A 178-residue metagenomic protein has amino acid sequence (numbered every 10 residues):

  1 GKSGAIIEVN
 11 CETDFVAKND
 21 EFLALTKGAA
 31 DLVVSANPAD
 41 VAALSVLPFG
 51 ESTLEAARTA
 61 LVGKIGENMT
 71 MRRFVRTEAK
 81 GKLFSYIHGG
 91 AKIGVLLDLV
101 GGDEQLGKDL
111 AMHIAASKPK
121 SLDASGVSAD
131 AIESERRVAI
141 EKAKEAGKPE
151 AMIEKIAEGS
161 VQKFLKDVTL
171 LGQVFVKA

Functional and structural regions predicted by a protein language model:
G1-A178: N-terminal assembly/interaction segments in proteins that build large macromolecular machines
